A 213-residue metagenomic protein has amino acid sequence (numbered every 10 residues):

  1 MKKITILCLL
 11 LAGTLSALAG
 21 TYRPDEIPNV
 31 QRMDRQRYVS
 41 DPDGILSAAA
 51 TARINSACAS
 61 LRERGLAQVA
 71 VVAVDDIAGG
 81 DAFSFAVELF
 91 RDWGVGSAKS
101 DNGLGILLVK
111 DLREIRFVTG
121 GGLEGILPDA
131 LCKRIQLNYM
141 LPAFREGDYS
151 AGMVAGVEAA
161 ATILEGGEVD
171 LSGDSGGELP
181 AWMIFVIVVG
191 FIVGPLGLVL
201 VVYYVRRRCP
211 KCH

Functional and structural regions predicted by a protein language model:
M1-I4: Positively charged n-region of N-terminal signal peptides that target proteins for export
I6-S16: Bacterial N-terminal signal peptides
L15-A19, P195-G197: Hydrophobic alpha-helical membrane-insertion segments, chiefly the h-region of N-terminal signal peptides
A19-M183, P210: Folded, non-transmembrane soluble domains that reside on the lumenal/extracytoplasmic side of membranes
A181-Y203: Selective detector of the "anchor" transmembrane alpha-helix that sits immediately C-terminal
R206: Residues immediately within or flanking Cys/His clusters that coordinate Zn2+ in small zinc-binding modules
H213: Cys/His-coordinated zinc-binding microdomains
